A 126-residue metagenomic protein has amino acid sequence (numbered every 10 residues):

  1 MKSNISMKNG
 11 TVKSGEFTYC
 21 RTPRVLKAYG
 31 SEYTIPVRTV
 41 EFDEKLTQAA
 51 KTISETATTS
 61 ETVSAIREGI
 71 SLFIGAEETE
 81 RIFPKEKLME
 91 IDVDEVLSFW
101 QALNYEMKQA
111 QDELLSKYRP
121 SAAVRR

Functional and structural regions predicted by a protein language model:
K2, S31, P36-R126: Short, surface-exposed, charged amphipathic helix/loop patches that serve as local interaction elements
S6-R24: Short acidic, Pro/Gly- and aromatic-enriched capping/linker segments at domain boundaries
V25-Y29: A general beta-strand register signal
